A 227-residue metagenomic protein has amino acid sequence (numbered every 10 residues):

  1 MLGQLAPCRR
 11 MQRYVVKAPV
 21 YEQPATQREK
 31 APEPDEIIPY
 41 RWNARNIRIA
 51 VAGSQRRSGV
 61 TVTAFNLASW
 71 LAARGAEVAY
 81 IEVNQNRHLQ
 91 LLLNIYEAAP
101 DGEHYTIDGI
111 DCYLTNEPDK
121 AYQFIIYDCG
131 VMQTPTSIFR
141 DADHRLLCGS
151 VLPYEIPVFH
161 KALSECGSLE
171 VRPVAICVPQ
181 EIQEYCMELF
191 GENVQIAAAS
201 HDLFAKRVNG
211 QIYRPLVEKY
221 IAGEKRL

Functional and structural regions predicted by a protein language model:
M1-R10, C177-Q183, M187, R226: Accessory regions of macromolecular translocation/handling assemblies
M1-R48, H88: Extreme N-terminal, non-catalytic leader segments that precede Walker-type/kinase nucleotide-binding cores
A31-E33, Y40, K206-L227: NTP-binding/hydrolysis catalytic cores, primarily Walker-type P-loop NTPases
I47-Y105, F124: Walker A/P-loop NTP-binding active-site region of P-loop NTPases, recognizing the glycine-rich GxxxxGKT/S
A64-A72, L163-C166, F190, Y220 (+1 more regions): Hydrophobic, Leu/Ile/Phe/Ala-enriched alpha-helical segments that form helix-helix packing faces
D101-F139: Switch II (G3) loop of P-loop NTPases
D111, I156, R214-V217: Short, well-ordered alpha-helical scaffold segments within catalytic/effector domains
F124-I212: Conserved catalytic-core segment of NTP-binding enzymes
